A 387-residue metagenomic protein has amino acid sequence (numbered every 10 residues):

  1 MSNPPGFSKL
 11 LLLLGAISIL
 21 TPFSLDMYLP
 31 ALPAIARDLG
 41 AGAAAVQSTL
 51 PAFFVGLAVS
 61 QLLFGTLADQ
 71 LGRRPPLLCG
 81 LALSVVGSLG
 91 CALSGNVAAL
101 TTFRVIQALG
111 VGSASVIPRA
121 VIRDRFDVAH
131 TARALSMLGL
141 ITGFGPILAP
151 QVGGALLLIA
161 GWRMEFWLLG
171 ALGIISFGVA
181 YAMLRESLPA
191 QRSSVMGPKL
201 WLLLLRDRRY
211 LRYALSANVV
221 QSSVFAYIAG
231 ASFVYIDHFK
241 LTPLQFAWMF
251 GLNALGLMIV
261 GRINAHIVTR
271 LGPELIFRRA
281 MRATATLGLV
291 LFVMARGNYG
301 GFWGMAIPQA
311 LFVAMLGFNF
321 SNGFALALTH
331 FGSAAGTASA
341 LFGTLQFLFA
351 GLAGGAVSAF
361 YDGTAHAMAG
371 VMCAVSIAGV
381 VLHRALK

Functional and structural regions predicted by a protein language model:
S2-N3, R185-A214: Juxtamembrane intracellular "pre-TM" segments in multi-pass secondary transporters
G40, G72, L93-A99, G110 (+1 more regions): Helix-breaking motifs and short loop linkers at transmembrane-helix boundaries and internal kinks in secondary membrane
V59-A98: Conserved MFS/SLC helix-loop-helix module at the cytosolic interface between two early adjacent transmembrane helices
Q61-G72, V260-E274: Helix-to-loop junctions at the C-terminal end of transmembrane segments in multipass secondary transporters
L83, G87-G90, A98-I106, W303-Q309: Paired small-residue
A99, S136-A182: Helix-loop-helix hairpin linking two adjacent transmembrane segments in secondary transporters
F103-F144: Cytoplasmic helix-loop-helix junction between adjacent transmembrane helices in 12-TM secondary transporters
L326-D362, M372: A late C-terminal transmembrane helix in Major Facilitator Superfamily
